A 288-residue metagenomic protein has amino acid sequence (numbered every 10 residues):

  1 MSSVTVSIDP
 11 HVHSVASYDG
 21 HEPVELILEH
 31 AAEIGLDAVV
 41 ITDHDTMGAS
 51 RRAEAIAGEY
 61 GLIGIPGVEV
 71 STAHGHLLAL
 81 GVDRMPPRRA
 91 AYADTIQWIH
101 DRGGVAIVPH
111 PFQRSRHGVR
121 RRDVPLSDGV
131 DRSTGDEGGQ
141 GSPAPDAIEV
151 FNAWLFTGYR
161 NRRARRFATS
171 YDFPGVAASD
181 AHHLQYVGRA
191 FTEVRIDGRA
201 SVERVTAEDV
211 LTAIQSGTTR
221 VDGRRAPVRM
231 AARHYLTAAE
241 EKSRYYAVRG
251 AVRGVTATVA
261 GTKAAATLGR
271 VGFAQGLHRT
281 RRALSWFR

Functional and structural regions predicted by a protein language model:
M1-P10, S14-S17, V24, E29 (+5 more regions): Charged catalytic cores and adjacent phosphate/nucleic-acid-binding surfaces used for phosphate/nucleic-acid chemistry
P10, T42, V68, P109 (+1 more regions): Active-site flanking residues adjacent to catalytic metal/cofactor-binding acidic residues
I27-D45, G104-I107, P145: Divalent metal-dependent hydrolysis catalytic cores, especially in the metallo-beta-lactamase
R51-G64: Short acidic, glycine/proline-enriched helix-loop-strand junctions
P66, V70-T72: A glycine-rich, hydrophobic loop/mini-helix early in the fold
A91-A93: A broadly used, surface-exposed interaction patch
